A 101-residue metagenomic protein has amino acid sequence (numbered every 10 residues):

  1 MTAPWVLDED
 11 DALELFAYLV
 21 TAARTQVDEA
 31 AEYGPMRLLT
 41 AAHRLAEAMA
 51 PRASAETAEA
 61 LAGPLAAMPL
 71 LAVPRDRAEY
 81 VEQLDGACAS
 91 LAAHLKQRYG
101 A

Functional and structural regions predicted by a protein language model:
M1-Y33, C88-G100: Short terminal alpha-helical segments
W5, L65-A101: Amphipathic alpha-helical binding modules
V6-L13, E32, M36, A55 (+2 more regions): Alpha-solenoid helical-repeat scaffolds
D11-E14, Y18, R37, A41-R44 (+2 more regions): Charged, amphipathic alpha-helical oligomerization/scaffolding segments
A22-A67: Amphipathic alpha-helical interaction modules
